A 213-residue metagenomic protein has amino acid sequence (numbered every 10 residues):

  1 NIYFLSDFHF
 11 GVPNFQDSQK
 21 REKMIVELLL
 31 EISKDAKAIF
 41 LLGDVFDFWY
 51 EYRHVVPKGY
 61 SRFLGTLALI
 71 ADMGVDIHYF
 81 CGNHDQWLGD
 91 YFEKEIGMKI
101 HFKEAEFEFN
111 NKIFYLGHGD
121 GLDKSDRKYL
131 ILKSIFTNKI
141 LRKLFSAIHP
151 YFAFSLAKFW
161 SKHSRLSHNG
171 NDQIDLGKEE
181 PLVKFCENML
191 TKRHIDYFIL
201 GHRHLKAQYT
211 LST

Functional and structural regions predicted by a protein language model:
N1-Q19, I77-C81, D90, D123-I135 (+1 more regions): Charged, low-complexity, helix/coiled-coil-prone segments
I2-F4, I39-L41, Y115, I199: Residue-level marker for buried hydrophobic side chains located in beta-strands that build the well-ordered beta-sheet
L5, F10-F109: Core catalytic region of metal-dependent phosphoesterases/phosphodiesterases, especially metallo-beta-lactamase-like
Q19, K23, K58-S61, G65 (+5 more regions): Generic alpha-helical secondary structure signal
L30, D47-I70, F152, S164 (+3 more regions): N-terminal short leaders/motifs
S61, D90-H101, L130-K143, K206: A short, terminal or domain-edge coil/loop segment
G97-F102, I113-Y115, D120, D126-L132 (+1 more regions): Conserved beta-sheet core of the metallophosphoesterase superfamily
G119-P181: Active-site-proximal loop/helix segment associated with metal-binding centers of metalloenzymes
